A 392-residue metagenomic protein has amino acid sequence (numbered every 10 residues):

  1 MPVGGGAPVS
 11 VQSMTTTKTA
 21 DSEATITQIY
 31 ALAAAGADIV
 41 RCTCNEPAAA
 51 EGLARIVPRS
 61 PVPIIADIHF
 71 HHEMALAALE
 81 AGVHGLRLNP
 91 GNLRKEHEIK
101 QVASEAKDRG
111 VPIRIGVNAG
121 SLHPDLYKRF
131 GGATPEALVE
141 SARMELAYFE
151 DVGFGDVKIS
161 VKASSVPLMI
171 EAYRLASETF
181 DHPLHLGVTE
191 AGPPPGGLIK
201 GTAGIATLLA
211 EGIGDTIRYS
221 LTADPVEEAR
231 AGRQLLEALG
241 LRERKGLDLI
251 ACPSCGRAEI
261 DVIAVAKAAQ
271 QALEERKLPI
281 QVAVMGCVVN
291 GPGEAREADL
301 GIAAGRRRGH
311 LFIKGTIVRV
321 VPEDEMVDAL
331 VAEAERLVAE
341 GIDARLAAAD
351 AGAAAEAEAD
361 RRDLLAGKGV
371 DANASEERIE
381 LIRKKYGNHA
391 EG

Functional and structural regions predicted by a protein language model:
M1-C42, E46-A66, F70-P183, G201-E211 (+4 more regions): Alpha/beta enzyme core
A172-G392: Peripheral terminal and linker regions in Fe-S/redox and tRNA-modifying enzymes
